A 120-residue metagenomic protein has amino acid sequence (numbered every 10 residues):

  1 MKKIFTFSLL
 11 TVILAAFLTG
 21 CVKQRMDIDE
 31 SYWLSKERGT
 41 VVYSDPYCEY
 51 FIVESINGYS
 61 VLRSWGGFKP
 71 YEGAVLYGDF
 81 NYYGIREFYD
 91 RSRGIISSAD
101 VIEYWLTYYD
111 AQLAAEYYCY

Functional and structural regions predicted by a protein language model:
M1-S8: Bacterial N-terminal signal peptides that target proteins for export
F17-G20: C-terminal motif of bacterial Sec signal peptides marking the signal peptidase cleavage site
V22-R25: Bacterial signal peptide processing site
D29-Y47: Structural detector for short beta-strands of small beta-barrel domains
N81-S92: Short, Lys/Arg- and Gly-enriched loop/turn segments at beta-strand edges
R91-Y120: Short peripheral tails and domain-boundary helices/loops at the edges of structured domains
